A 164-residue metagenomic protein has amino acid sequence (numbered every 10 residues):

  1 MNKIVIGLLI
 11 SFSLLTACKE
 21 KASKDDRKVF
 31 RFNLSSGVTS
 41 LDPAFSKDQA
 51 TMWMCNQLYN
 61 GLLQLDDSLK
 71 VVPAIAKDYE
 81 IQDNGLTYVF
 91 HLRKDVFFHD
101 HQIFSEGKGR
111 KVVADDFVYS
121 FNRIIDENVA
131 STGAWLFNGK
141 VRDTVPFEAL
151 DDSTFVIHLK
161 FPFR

Functional and structural regions predicted by a protein language model:
N2-L9: Sec-dependent signal peptide recognition, specifically the positively charged N-region followed immediately by
L14-A17: C-terminal motif of bacterial Sec signal peptides marking the signal peptidase cleavage site
K19-R27: Sec-dependent signal peptide cleavage junction
R27-T39, K77, T87-H91, F117-S120 (+1 more regions): Short, well-ordered beta-strand elements
N33-D83, N122, V129: N-terminal lobe/hinge region of extracytoplasmic solute-binding protein
D78-V129: Aromatic- and charge-enriched surface segment that lines or borders ligand/interaction sites
V129-R164: Surface-exposed binding/hinge segments that line and control ligand-binding clefts or catalytic entry sites
